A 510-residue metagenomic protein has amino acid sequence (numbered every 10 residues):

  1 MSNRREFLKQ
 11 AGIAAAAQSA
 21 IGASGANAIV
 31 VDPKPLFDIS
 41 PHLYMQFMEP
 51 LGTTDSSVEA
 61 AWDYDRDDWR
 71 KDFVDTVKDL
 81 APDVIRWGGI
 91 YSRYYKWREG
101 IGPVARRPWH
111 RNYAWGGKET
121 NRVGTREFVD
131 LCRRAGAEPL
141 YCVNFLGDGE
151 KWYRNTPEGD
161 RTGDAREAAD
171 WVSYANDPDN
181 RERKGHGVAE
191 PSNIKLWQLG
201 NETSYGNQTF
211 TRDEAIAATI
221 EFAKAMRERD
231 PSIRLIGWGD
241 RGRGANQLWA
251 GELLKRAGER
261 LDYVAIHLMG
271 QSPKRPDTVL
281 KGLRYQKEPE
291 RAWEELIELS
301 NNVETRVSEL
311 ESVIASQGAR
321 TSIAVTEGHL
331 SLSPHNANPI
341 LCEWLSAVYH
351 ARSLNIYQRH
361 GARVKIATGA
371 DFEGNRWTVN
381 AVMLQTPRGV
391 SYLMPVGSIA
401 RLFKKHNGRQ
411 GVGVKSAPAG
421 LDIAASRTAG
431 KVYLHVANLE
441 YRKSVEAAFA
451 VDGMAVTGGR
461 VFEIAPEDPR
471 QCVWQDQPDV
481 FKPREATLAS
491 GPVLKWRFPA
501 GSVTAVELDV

Functional and structural regions predicted by a protein language model:
M1-A15: N-terminal secretory signal peptides and thylakoid transit peptides that target proteins across membranes
Q18-A28: Bacterial Sec-dependent signal peptides at the C-terminal "C-region" and cleavage site
N27-D262, I266-P276: N-terminal catalytic cores of secreted or lumenal carbohydrate-active enzymes
R212-A347: Noncatalytic carbohydrate-binding groove/subsite architecture in carbohydrate-active enzymes
A324-I399, G411-S426: Aromatic/acidic polysaccharide-binding cleft in carbohydrate-active enzymes
G420-A455, V461, T504-A505: Carbohydrate-binding surface patches
M454-P499: Acidic, Ser/Thr/Pro-rich beta/coil linker or hinge segments at domain junctions
W496-L508: Short Pro-Gly-centered flexible turn/kink motifs
